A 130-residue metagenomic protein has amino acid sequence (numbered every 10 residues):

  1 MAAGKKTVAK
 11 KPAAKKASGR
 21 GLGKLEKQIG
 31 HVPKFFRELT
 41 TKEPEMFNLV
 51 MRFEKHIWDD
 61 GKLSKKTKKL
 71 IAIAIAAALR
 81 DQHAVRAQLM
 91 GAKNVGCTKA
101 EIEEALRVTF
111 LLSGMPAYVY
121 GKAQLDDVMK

Functional and structural regions predicted by a protein language model:
A2-T67, Y120-K130: Acidic, glycine/proline-rich low-complexity segments that act as flexible tails and inter-domain linkers
G19, M90-C97, S113, Q124-K130: Short alpha-helical linear motifs
T40, G61, L79-Q82, G96 (+1 more regions): Residues at alpha-helix boundaries and short interhelical turns
E54-W58, A72, L89-K93, L106-R107: Amphipathic alpha-helical segments within well-ordered protein domains
K65-L70, K99-A105: Alpha-helical scaffolds flanking conserved acidic
K69-L79, R107-V108: Contiguous, well-ordered alpha-helical segments that form the cores/surfaces of helical PPI scaffolds
A77-E103: Mid-chain, well-packed structural core segment of small domains
E103-K122: C-terminal structural segments of small proteins and small subunits
